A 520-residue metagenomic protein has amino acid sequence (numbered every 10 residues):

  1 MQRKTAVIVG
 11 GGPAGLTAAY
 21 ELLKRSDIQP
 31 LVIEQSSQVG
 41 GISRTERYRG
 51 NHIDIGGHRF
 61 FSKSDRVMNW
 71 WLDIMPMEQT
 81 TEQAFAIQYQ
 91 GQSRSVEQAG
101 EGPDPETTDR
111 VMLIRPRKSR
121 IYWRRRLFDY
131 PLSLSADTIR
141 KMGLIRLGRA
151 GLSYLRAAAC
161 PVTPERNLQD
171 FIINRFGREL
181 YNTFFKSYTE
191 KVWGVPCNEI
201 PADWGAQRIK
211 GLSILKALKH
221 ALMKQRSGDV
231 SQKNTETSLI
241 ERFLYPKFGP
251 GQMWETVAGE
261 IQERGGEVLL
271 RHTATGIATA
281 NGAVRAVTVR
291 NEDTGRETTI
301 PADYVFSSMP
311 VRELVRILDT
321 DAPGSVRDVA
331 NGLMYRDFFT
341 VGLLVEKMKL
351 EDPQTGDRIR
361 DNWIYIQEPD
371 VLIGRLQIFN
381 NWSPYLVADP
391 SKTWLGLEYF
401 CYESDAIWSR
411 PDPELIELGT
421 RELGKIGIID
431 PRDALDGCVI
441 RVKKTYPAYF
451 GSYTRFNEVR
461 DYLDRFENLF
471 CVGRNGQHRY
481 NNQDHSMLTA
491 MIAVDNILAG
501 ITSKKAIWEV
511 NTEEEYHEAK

Functional and structural regions predicted by a protein language model:
R3-V32: N-terminal Rossmann-like FAD-binding beta1-loop-alpha1 element of flavoenzymes
A14, Q38, R312: Conserved Rossmann-like nucleotide-cofactor binding loop
L23-Y48: Glycine-rich FAD pyrophosphate-binding loop
R25, P246, L270-G427, R455 (+1 more regions): Mid-domain catalytic core of redox enzymes that form a hydrophobic substrate pocket/lid adjacent to a catalytic redox
R49-A158: Dinucleotide-binding Rossmann-like beta1-alpha1 core, especially the glycine-rich loop that anchors the ADP
R115, L270-H272, G473: Short loop/edge segments at beta-strand edges and connector loops that shape dinucleotide/nucleotide cofactor-binding
S135-T138, G143-A280, R285, D293 (+1 more regions): Active-site/ligand-binding neighborhood in enzyme catalytic cores
I440, F450-K520: C-terminal lid/capping helical subdomain adjacent to the catalytic/cofactor pocket in oxidative enzymes
